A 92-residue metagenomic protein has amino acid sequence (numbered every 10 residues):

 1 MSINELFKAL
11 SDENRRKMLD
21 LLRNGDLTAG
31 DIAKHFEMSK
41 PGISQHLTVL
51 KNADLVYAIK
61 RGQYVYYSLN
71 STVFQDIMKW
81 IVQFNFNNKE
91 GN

Functional and structural regions predicted by a protein language model:
M1-I3, S71-N92: Amphipathic alpha-helical dimerization/coiled-coil segments that flank or bridge DNA-binding/regulatory modules
N4, L10-R16, A53, Q75: Short alpha-helical elements of helix-turn-helix
G25-T28: Short capping segments at the starts of secondary-structure elements
K34, Q45, K51-N52: Alpha-helical residues within the helix-turn-helix
P41: Key DNA-contact positions within bacterial/archaeal DNA-binding proteins
K51-R61, S68: Beta-hairpin "wing" of winged helix-turn-helix
